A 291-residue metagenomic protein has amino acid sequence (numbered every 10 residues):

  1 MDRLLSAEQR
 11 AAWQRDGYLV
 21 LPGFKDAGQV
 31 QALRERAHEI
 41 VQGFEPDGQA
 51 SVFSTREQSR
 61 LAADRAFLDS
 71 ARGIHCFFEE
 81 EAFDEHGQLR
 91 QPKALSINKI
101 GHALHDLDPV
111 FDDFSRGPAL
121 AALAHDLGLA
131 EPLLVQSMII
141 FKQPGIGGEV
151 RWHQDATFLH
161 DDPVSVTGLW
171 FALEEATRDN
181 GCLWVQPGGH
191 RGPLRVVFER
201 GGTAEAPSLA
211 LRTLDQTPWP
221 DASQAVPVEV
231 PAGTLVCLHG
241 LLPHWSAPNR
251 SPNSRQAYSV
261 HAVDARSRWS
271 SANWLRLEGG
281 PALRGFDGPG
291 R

Functional and structural regions predicted by a protein language model:
M1-R15, P22-E149, N273, P281-L283: Non-heme Fe(II)-dependent double-stranded beta-helix
A12, P227-E229: Residue-level "contact hotspot" at macromolecular interaction interfaces
A27, F158, H244: Glycine-rich nucleotide phosphate-binding loop and flanking beta-alpha elements of Rossmann-like dinucleotide-binding
G28, E229-T234: A short, structured loop/turn motif at beta-sheet edges
G43-F53, D69-G73, V185, H190-T203 (+2 more regions): Non-heme Fe(II)/2-oxoglutarate
G117, A156, G240: Hydrophobic small-molecule pocket/channel-lining residues, especially in calycin-type beta-barrels
A121-H125, L133, I146-P227, S267-L275: Catalytic core of non-heme Fe(II) oxygenases with the double-stranded beta-helix
S137-I139, L169-F171, Y258-A262: A structural signal for short, well-ordered beta-strand segments
